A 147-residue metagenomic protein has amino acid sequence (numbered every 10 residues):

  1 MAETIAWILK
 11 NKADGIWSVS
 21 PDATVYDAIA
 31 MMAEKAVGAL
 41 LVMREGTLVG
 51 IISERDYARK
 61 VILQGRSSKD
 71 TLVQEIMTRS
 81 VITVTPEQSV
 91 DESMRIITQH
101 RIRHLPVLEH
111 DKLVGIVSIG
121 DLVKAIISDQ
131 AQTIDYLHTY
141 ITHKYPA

Functional and structural regions predicted by a protein language model:
M1-D14, S53-T83, S89-T98, I119-A147: Tandem CBS (Bateman) regulatory domains
M1-V49: A positional/architectural concept
S18-A36, T83-R101, L108: The conserved cystathionine-beta-synthase
A23-E34, G65-I76, D111-K112: Short, charge-rich amphipathic segments
M32-K35, L40-D56, I97, L105-D121: A glycine-centered beta-loop-beta connector
